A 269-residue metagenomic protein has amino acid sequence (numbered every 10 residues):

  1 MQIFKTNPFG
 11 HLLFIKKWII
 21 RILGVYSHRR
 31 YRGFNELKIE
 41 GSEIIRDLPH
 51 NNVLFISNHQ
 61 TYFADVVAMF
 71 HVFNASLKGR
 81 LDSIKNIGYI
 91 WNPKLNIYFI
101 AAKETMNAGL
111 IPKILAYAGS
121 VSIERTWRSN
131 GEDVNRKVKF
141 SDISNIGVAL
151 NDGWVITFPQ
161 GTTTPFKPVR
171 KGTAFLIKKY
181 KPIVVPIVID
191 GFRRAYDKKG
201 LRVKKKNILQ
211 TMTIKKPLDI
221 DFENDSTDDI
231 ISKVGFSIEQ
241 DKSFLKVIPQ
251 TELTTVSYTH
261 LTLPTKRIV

Functional and structural regions predicted by a protein language model:
Q2-I39, A68, G109-Y117: A transmembrane-helix-recognition feature enriched in membrane-embedded lipid enzymes and envelope glyco-/phospholipid
H28-H59: Helix-to-loop junction immediately C-terminal to a conserved catalytic motif
Y31, N151-I156, G161-D228: A cross-family acyltransferase "interaction/gating" segment
P49-D133: Catalytic core of membrane glycerolipid acyltransferases/transacylases, capturing the structured, soluble-facing
T126-T164: Internal catalytic-core helix/loop-beta-alpha segment that presents or stabilizes conserved functional determinants
I231: A conserved mid-domain beta-alpha-beta active-site/ligand-binding segment of alpha/beta enzyme cores
Y258-T265: Conserved small/polar residues in nucleotide/adenosyl-binding loops
